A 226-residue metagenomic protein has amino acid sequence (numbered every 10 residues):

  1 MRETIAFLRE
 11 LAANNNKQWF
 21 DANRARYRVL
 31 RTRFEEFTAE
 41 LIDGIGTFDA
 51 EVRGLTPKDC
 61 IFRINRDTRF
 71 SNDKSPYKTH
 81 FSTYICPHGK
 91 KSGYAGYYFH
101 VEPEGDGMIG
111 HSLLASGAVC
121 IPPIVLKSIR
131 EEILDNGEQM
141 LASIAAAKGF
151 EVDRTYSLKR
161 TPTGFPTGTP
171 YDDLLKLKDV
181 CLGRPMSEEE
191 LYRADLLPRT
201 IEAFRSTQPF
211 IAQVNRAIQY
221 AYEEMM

Functional and structural regions predicted by a protein language model:
M1-A13, K17, F34, T38 (+3 more regions): Long, solvent-exposed, polar/charged low-complexity segments
F7, N23-R26, Y84, A115 (+3 more regions): Short, hydrophobic/aromatic alpha-helical segments in well-folded domains
R9-I64: Active-site acidic/histidine clusters and adjacent loop/turn architecture that either coordinate catalytic ions
R24, R28-E35, P123, R130 (+1 more regions): Generic detection of long, well-ordered alpha-helical segments
T47-V52, F70-N72, C86, P166-D172: Intrinsically disordered, low-complexity boundary segments flanking structured domains
G54-P57, P76-K78, S92, I109 (+2 more regions): A generic structural signal for short, non-catalytic loop/turn and secondary-structure boundary residues
P57, F62, R66-P87, A95 (+2 more regions): Soluble extramembrane domains of integral membrane proteins
D67-D135: Aromatic- and glycine-enriched beta-alpha-beta binding-site module
